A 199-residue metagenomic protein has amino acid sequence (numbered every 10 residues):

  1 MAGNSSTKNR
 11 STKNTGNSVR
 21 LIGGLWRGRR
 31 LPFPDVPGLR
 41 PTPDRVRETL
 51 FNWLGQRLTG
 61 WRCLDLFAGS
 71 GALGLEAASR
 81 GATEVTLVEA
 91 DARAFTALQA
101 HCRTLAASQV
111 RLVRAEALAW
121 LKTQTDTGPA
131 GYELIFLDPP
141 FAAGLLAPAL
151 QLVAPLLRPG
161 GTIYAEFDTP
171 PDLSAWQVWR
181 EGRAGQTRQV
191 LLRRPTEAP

Functional and structural regions predicted by a protein language model:
M1-P199: Class I S-adenosyl-L-methionine-dependent methyltransferase catalytic core
